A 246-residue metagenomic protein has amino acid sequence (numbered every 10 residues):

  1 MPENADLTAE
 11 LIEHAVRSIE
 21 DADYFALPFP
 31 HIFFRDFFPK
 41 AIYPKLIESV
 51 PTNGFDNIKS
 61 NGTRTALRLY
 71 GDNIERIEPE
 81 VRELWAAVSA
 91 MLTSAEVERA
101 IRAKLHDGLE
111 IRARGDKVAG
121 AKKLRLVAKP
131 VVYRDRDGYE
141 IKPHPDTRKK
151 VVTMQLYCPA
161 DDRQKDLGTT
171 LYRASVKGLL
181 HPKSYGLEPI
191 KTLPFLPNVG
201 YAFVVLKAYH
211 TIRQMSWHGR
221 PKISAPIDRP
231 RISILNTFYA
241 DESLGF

Functional and structural regions predicted by a protein language model:
M1-L27, L179: Fe(II)/2-oxoglutarate
D21-G108: Non-heme Fe(II)/2-oxoglutarate
I32, V81-L92, E96, E140-K142 (+2 more regions): Active-site rim elements
F33, V131, T153, A202-F203: A structural signal for short, well-ordered beta-strand segments and their strand-loop junctions that often border
S49, N53, D161, D241: Phosphate/oxyanion-binding loops and surfaces in catalytic or ligand/nucleic-acid-binding neighborhoods
L92-K150, P159-Y172: Non-heme Fe(II) oxygenase catalytic core, chiefly the N-lobe of the double-stranded beta-helix
G138, P145-K150, A160, L167-F246: Catalytic core of Fe(II)/2-oxoglutarate
